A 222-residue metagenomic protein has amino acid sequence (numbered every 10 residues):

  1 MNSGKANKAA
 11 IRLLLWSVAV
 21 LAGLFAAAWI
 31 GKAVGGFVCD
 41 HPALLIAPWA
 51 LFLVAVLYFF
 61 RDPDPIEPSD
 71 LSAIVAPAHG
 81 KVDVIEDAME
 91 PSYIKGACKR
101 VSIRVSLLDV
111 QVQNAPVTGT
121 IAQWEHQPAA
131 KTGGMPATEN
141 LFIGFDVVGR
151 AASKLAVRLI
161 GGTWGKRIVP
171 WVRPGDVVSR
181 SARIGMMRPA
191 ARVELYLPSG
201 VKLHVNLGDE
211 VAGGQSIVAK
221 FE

Functional and structural regions predicted by a protein language model:
M1-E222: Contiguous, well-folded functional domains in the mature portion of proteins
